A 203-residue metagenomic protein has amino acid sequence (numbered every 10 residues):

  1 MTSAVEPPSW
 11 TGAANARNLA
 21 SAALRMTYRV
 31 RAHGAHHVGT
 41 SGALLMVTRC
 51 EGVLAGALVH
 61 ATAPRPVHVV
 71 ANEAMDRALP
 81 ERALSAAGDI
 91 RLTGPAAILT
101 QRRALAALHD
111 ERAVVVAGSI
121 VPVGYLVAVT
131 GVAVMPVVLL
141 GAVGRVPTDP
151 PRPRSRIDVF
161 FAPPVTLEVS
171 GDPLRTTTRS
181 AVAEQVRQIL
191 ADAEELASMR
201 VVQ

Functional and structural regions predicted by a protein language model:
T2-N15, I98-Q203: Non-catalytic C-terminal accessory region of glycerolipid acyltransferases and related lyso-lipid remodeling enzymes
S3-T27, R77-A87, P151-R154: Alpha-helical membrane-targeting segments
G12, N18-C50: Helix-to-loop junction immediately C-terminal to a conserved catalytic motif
A23-R25, T62, A83-L84, A107 (+1 more regions): A generic structural signal for well-ordered alpha-helical segments
A32, D76-R77, I98-Q101: Structural motif corresponding to alpha-helix initiation and N-cap regions
A32, V67-V69, R91, V114 (+1 more regions): Hydrophobic beta-strand scaffold residues
H36, E73, T93, V138 (+1 more regions): Residues at the C-termini of beta-strands that transition into short coil/loop
T40-A96: Catalytic core of membrane glycerolipid acyltransferases/transacylases, capturing the structured, soluble-facing
